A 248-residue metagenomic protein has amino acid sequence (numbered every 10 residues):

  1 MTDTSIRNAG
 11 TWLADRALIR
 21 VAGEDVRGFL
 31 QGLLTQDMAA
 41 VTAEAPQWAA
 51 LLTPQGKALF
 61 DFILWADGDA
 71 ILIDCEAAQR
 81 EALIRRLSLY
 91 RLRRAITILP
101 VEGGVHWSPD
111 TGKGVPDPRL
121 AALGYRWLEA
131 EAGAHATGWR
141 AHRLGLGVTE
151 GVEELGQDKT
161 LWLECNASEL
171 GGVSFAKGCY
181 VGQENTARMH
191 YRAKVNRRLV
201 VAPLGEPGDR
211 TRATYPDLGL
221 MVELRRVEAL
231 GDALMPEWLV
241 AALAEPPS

Functional and structural regions predicted by a protein language model:
M1-S248: Basic, glycine/lysine-rich polyanion-binding surfaces/domains
